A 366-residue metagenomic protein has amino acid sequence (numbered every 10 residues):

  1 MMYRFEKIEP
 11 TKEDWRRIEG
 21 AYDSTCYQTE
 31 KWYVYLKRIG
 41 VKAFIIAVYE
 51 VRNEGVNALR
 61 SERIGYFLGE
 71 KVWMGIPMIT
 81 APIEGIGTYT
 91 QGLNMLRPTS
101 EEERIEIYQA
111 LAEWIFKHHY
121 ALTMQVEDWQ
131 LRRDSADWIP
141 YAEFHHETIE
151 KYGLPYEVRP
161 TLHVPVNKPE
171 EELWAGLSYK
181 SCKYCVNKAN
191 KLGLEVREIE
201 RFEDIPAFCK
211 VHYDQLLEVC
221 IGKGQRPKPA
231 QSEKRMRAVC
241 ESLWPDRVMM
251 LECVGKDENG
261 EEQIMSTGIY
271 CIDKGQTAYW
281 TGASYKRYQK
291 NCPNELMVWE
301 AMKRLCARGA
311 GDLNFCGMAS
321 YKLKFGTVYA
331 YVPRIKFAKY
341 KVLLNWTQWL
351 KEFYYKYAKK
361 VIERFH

Functional and structural regions predicted by a protein language model:
Y3-N53, N57-E62, Y66-M78, H146-I149 (+3 more regions): A conserved beta-strand-loop-helix scaffold within acyl/acetyltransferase catalytic domains
V41-A43, K117-A121, V248, A307-A310: Short, high-confidence coil segments that cap the C-terminus of an alpha-helix and link into the following beta-strand
M74-P77, P82-E84, L131-A136, Y321-L323: Short catalytic/ligand-binding loop motif for oxyanion handling, primarily in non-cytosolic enzymes, centered on
G92-S100: The substrate-binding groove and active-site-proximal loops of carbohydrate-active enzymes, especially glycoside
E102-V158: Non-catalytic accessory segments adjacent to catalytic cores
E106-E113, M236-Q348: Aromatic (often tryptophan-rich) hydrophobic motifs at membrane interfaces
A121-D128, H163, E195-I199, E252 (+1 more regions): A structural signal for short, well-ordered beta-strand segments and their strand-loop junctions that often border
F144-E171, A307-H366: Active-site/acyl-donor-binding loops of N-acyltransferases
